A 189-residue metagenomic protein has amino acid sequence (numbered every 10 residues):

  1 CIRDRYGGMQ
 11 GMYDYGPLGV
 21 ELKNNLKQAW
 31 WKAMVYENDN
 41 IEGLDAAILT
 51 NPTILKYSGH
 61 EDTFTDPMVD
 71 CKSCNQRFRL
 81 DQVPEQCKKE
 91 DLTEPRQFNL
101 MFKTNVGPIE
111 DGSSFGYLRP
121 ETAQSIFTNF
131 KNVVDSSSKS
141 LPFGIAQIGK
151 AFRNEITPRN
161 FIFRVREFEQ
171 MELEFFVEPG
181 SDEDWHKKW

Functional and structural regions predicted by a protein language model:
C1: Active-site loops and adjacent core secondary-structure elements that bind or stabilize anionic groups
D4-W189: TRNA-recognition modules of translation machinery and tRNA-sensing kinases, especially anticodon-binding
